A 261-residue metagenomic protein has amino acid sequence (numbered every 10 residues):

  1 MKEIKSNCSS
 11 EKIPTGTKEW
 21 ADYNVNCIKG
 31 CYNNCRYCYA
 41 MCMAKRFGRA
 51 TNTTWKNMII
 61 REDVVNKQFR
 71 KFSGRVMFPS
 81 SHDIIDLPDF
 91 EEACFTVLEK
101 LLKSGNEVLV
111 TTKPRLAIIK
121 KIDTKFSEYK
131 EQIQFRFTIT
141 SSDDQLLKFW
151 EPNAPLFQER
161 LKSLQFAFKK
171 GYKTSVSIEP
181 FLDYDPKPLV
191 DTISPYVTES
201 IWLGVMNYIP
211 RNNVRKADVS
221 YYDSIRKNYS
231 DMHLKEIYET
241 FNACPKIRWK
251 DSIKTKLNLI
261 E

Functional and structural regions predicted by a protein language model:
M1-R75, K256: N-terminal [4Fe-4S]-dependent radical SAM core
Y37, N213-K216, I260-E261: Short aromatic-enriched loop/helix-cap "lid" or pocket-rim segments at secondary-structure transitions that line
R61-T240: Conserved AdoMet/S-adenosylmethionine-binding subsite of the radical SAM
L234-E261: C-terminal accessory regions of radical SAM enzymes
